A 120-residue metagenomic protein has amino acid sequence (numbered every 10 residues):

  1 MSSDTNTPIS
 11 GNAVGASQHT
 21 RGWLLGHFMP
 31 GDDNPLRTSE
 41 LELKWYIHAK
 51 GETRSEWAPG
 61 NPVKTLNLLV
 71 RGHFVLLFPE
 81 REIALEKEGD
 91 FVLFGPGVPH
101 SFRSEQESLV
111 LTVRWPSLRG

Functional and structural regions predicted by a protein language model:
M1-A58: A short, N-terminal "cap"/entry segment at the start of jelly-roll beta-barrel domains of the cupin/DSBH fold
P35-R37, R54-N61, F78, A84-L85 (+1 more regions): Short histidine-centered beta-strand/loop micro-motifs that create catalytic or ligand/metal-coordination sites
L43-I47, L66, F91-L93: Conserved hydrophobic/aromatic beta-strand scaffold that supports enzyme active sites
P59-L76: Short, conserved beta-strand element in jelly-roll/cupin
R71, P79, V113-W115: Cofactor-binding loop segments of dinucleotide-utilizing enzymes, especially the Rossmann-like FAD- and NAD(P)+-binding
E80-P96: Short acidic-glycine-tyrosine-enriched beta hairpin
P96-G120: Ligand-binding loop in jelly-roll beta-barrel domains
